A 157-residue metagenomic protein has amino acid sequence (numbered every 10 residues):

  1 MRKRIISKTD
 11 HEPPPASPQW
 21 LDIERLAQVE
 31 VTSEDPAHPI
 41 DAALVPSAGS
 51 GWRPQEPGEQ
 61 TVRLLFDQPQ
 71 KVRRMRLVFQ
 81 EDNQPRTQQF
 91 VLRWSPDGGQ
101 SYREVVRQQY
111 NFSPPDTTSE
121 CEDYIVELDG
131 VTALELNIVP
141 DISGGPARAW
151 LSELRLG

Functional and structural regions predicted by a protein language model:
M1-D67, Q80-Q84, R155: Disordered, acidic Ser/Thr/Pro-rich linker "stalks" and the adjacent N-terminal cap of the next globular domain
V62-K71, I125-G130: Extracellular and analogous surface-interaction loops
Q70-D82, L136: A short beta-strand element within beta-rich, extracytoplasmic domains of secreted/secretory-pathway proteins
V72, V131-A133, L151: Core-facing hydrophobic residues within beta-strands of well-ordered domains
P85-G99: Short, surface-exposed beta-strand/strand-loop-strand elements in extracellular ectodomains
Y102-V126: Extracellular carbohydrate recognition and processing domains and analogous Trp-centered ligand-binding platforms
L136-G145: Short beta-strand-plus-loop segments that form exposed binding edges in beta-rich domains
G144-G157: C-terminal interaction-tip segments
